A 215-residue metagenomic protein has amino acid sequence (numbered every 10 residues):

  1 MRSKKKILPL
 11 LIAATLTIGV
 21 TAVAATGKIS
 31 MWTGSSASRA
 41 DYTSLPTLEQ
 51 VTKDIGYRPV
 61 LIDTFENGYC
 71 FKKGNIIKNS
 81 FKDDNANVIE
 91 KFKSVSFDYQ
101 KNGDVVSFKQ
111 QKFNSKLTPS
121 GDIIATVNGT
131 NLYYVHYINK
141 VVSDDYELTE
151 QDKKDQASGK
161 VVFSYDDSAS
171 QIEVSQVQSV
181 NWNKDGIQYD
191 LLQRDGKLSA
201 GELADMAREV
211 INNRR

Functional and structural regions predicted by a protein language model:
M1-D41: Gram-positive cell-envelope targeting signals
A24-R215: Polar, acidic low-complexity tracts enriched in Ser/Thr/Gln/Glu with frequent Gly/Pro and Thr-Pro motifs
